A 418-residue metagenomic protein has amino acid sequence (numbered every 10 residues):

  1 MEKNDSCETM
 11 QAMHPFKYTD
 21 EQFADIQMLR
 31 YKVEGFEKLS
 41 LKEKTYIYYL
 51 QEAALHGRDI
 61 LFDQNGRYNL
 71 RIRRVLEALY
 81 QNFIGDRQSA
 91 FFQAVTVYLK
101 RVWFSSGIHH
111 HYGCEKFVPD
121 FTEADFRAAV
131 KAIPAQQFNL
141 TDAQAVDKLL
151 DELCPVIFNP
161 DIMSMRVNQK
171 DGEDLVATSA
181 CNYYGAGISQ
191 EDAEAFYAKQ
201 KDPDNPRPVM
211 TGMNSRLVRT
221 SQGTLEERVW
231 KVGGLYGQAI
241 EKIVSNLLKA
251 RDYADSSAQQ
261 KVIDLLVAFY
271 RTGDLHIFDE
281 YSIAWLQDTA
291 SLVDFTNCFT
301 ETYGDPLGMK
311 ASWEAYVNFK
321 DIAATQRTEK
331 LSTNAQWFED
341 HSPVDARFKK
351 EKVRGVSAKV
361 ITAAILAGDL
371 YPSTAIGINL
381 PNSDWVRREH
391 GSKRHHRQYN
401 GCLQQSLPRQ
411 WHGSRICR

Functional and structural regions predicted by a protein language model:
M1-M13: Bacterial Sec-dependent N-terminal signal peptides
A12-V75: N-terminal-proximal low-complexity accessory segments that begin disordered and transition into the first
K38-E43, I84, A254-D255, Q259: Short, solvent-exposed loop/edge-beta patches enriched in aromatic
Q51-H56, E77, Q81, D252-D255 (+1 more regions): Sec-exported extracytoplasmic/periplasmic mature domains
R58-F62, R87-Q88, A258-V262: Surface-exposed patches in mature extracellular/periplasmic domains of secreted proteins
F62, R74-A94: Post-signal peptide N-terminal segment of secreted/secretory-pathway proteins
R71-Q81, T289-T296: Long, compositionally biased
L99-C417: Contiguous, non-catalytic segments that form substrate-binding/exosite surfaces or channel walls
